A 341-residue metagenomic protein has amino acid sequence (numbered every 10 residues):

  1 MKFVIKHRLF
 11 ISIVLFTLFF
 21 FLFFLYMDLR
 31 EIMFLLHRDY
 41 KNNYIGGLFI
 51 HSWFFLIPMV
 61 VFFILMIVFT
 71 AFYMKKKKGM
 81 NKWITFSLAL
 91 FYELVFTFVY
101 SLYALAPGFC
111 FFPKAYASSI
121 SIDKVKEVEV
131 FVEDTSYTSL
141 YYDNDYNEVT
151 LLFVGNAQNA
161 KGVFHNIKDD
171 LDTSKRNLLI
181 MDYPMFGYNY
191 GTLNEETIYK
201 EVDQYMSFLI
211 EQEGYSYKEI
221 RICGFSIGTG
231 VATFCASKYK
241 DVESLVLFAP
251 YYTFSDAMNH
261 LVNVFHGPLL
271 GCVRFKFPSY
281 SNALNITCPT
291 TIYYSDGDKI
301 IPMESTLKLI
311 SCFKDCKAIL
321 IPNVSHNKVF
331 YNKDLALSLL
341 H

Functional and structural regions predicted by a protein language model:
Y26-L48, Y92-F131: An N-terminal hydrophobic leader/cap segment in hydrolases
S136-F208: Membrane-embedded segments
N166, S279, C288, P302-S311: Short alpha-helix in the alpha/beta-hydrolase fold that links the catalytic acid
G224-G228, A232: Gly/Ala-rich beta-loop-alpha elbow adjacent to hydrolase catalytic centers
V231-C288: Hydrolase active-site cap/lid region
I286, I292-Y294, D298: Short beta-strand/loop motif that positions the catalytic acidic residue of the alpha/beta-hydrolase fold
G297-I301, H326-K328: Acidic catalytic loop of the alpha/beta-hydrolase fold
V324-D334: Catalytic histidine-centered segment of alpha/beta-hydrolase-like enzymes
